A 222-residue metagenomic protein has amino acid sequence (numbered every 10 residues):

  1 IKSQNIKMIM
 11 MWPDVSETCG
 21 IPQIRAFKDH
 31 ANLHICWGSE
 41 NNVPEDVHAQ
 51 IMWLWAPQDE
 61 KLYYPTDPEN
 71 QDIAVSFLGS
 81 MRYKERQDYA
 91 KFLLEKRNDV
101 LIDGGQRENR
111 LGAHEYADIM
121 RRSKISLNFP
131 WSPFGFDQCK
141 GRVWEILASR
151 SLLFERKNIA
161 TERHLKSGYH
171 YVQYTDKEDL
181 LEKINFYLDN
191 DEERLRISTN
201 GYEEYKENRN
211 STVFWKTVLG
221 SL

Functional and structural regions predicted by a protein language model:
K2-W12: Short beta-strand/loop segments at the ligand-binding rim of alpha/beta enzyme cores
W12-S167, V172, T212: Nucleotide-sugar donor-binding catalytic core of glycosyltransferases
W131, L181-L188: Regular secondary-structure segments
L165, I184, S198: Short, flexible helix/strand-to-coil boundary loops that buttress conserved ligand/catalytic motifs in alpha/beta
Y171-K177, Y187-D191: Conserved acidic donor-binding segment of nucleotide-sugar-dependent glycosyltransferases
K177-L180, G201: Catalytic phosphate/metal-binding cores of nucleic-acid and nucleotide-processing enzymes, i.e., regions that mediate
D189-S221: A charged, aromatic-enriched C-terminal amphipathic alpha-helix characteristic of glycosyltransferases across folds
